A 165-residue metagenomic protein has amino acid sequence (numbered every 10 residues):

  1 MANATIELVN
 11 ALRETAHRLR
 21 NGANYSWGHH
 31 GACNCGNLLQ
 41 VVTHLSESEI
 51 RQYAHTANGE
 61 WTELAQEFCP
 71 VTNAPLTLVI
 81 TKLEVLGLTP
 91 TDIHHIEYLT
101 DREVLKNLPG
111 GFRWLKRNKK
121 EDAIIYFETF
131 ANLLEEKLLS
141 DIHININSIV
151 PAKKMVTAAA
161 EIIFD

Functional and structural regions predicted by a protein language model:
M1-D165: Cysteine-nucleophile amide-bond enzymes
